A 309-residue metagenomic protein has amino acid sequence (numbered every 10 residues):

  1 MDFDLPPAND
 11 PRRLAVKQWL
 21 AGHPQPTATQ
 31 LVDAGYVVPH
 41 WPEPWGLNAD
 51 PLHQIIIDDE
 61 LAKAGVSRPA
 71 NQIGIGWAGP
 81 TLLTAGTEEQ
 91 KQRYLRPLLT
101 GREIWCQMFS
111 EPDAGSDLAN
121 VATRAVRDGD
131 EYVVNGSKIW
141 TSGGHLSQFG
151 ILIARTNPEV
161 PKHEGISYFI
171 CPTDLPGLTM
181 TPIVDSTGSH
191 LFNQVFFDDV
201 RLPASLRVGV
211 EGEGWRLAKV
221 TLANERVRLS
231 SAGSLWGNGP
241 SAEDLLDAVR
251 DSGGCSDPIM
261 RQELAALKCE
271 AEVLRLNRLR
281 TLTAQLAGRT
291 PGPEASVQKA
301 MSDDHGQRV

Functional and structural regions predicted by a protein language model:
M1-Q72, L83, Q92-T100, I104 (+4 more regions): Amphipathic, small/basic residue-rich leader segments at the start of a protein or domain
F3-P7, L178-L276: Glycine-rich beta->alpha junctions and the first turn(s) of the following alpha-helix
A21-G22, E43, L47, T141 (+2 more regions): Alpha-helix capping/hinge segments and adjacent helical runs
A70-E89, G115: N-terminal glycine-rich flavin-associated loop
G101-F109, I153: A short, Trp-centered hydrophobic/proline-enriched beta-strand micro-motif
T123-V126: A structural signal for short hydrophobic beta-strand segments in well-ordered beta-sheet cores
D130-E131, N135-T181: A short core secondary-structure module
P258-R261, E272-V309: C-terminal helix-coil-helix/basic helical segment that borders enzyme active sites and/or dimer interfaces and provides
